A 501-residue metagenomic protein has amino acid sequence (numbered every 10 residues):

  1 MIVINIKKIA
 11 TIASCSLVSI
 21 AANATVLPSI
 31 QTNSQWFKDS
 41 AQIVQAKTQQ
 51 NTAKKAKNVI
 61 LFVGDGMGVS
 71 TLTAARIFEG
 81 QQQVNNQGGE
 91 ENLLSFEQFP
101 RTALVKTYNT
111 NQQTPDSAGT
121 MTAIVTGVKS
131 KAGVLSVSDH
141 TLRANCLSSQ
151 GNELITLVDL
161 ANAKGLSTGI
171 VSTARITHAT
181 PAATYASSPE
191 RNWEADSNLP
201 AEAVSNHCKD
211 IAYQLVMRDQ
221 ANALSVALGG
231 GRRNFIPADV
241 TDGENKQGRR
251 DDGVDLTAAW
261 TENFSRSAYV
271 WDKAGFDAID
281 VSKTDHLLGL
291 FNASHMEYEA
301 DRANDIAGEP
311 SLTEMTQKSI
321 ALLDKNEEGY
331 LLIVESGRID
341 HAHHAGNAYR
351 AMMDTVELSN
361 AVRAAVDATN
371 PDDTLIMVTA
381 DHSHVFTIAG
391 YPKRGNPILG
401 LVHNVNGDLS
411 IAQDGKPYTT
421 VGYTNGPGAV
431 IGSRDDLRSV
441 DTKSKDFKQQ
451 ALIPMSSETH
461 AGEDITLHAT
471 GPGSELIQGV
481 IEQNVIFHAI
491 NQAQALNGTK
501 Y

Functional and structural regions predicted by a protein language model:
M1-T25: Gram-negative bacterial Sec-dependent N-terminal signal peptides
L27-W36, A41, T52-K57, M67-T73 (+3 more regions): A post-motif C-terminal structural segment
I43-Q45: Conserved RecA-like ASCE ATPase "motif II neighborhood" in helicase/translocase motors
L61-F62, I170, V378: Structural beta-sheet core signal
V125-G127, D159-G165, A368: Alpha-helix C-terminal capping segments
S130-G133: Intrinsically disordered, low-complexity repeat regions that act as multivalent interaction hubs in eukaryotic
S136-G151: His/Cys-centered metal/cofactor-coordination and adjacent catalytic loops
E153, V158-D159, A163-A183, Y501: Glycine-rich phosphate/pyrophosphate-binding loops and their adjacent beta-strand/loop elements at enzyme active sites
